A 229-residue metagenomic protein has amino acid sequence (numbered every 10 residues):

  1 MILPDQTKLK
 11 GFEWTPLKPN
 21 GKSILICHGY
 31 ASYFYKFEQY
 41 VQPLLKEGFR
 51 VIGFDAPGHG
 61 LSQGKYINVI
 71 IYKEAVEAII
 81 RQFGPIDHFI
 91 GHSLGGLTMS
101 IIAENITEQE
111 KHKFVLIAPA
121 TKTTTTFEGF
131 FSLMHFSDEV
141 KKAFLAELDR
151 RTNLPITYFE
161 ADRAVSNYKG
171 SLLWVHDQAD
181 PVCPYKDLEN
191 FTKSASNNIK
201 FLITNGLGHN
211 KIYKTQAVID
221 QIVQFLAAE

Functional and structural regions predicted by a protein language model:
M1-P16: N-terminal cap/lid segment of alpha/beta-hydrolase-fold proteins
F34, V41-Q63: Conserved alpha/beta-hydrolase
Y40, A161, G170, P184-K193: Short alpha-helix in the alpha/beta-hydrolase fold that links the catalytic acid
Y66-D87: Alpha/beta-hydrolase active-site loop
I90-G91, G95-M99: Gly/Ala-rich beta-loop-alpha elbow adjacent to hydrolase catalytic centers
I106-L154: Hydrolase active-site cap/lid region
Y168, W174-H176, D180: Short beta-strand/loop motif that positions the catalytic acidic residue of the alpha/beta-hydrolase fold
L207-A217: Catalytic histidine-centered segment of alpha/beta-hydrolase-like enzymes
